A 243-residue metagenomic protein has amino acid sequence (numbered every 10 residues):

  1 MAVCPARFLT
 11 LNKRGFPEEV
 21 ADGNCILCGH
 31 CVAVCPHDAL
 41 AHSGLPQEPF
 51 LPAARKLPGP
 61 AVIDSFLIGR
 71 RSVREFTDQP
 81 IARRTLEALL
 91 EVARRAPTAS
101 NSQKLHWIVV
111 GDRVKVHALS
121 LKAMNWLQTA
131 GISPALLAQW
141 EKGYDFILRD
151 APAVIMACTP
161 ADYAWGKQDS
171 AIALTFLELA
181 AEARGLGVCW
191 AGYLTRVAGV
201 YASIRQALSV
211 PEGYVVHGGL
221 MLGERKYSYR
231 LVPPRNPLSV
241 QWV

Functional and structural regions predicted by a protein language model:
M1-V243: Acidic, surface-exposed loops and disordered segments
